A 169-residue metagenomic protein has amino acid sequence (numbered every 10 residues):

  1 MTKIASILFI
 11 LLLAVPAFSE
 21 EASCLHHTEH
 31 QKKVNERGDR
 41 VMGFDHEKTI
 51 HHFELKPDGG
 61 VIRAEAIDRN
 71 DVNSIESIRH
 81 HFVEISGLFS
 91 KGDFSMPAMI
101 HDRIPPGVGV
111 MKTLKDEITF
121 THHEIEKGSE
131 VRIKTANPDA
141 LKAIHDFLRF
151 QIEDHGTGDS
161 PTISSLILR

Functional and structural regions predicted by a protein language model:
T2-I10: Sec-dependent signal peptide recognition, specifically the positively charged N-region followed immediately by
A14-P16: N-terminal signal peptide c-region/cleavage motif recognized by signal peptidases
S19-R169: Intrinsically disordered, low-complexity terminal tails/loops enriched in metal-binding residues
